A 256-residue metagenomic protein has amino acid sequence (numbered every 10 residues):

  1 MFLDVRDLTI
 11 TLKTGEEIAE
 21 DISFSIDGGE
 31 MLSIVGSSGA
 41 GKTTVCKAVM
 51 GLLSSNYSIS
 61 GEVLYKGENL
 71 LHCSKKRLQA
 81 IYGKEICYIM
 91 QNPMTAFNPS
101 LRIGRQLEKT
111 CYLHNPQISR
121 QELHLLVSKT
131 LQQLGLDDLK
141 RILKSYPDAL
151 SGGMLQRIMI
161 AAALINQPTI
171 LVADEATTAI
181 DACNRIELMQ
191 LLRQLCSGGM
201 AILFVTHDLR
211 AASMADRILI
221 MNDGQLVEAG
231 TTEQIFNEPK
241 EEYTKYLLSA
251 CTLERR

Functional and structural regions predicted by a protein language model:
S58-N69: Conserved ABC transporter NBD signature motif
I86, D137, N237-R256: C-terminal boundary and immediately downstream tail of ABC-type ATPase nucleotide-binding domains
S145-L150, M154: Conserved ABC ATPase signature
I165-T169: A short, proline-enriched helix->beta-strand linker immediately N-terminal to the Walker B motif in ABC-type P-loop
M214-I220: Conserved catalytic segment of ABC-fold P-loop ATPases
A229-G230: ABC ATPase "signature
